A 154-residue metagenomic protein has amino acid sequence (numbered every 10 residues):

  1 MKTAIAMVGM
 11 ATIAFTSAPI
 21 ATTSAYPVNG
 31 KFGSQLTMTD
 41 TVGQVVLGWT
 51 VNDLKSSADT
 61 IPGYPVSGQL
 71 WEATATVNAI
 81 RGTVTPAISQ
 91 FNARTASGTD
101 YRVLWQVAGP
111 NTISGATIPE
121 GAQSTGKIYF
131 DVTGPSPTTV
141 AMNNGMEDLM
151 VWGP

Functional and structural regions predicted by a protein language model:
K2-E72, T76-P154: Conserved functional micro-motifs across diverse proteins
